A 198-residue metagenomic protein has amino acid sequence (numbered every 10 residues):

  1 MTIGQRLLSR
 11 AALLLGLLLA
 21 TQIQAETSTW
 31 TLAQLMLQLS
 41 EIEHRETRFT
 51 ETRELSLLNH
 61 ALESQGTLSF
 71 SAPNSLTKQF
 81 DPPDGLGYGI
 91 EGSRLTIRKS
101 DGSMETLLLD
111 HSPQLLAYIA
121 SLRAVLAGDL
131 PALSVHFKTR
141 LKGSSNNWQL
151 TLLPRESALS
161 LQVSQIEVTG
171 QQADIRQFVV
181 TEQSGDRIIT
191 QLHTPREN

Functional and structural regions predicted by a protein language model:
T2-A12: Bacterial N-terminal signal peptides that target proteins for export
R10-A20: Bacterial N-terminal signal peptides
I23-T27: Boundary at the C-terminal end of the N-terminal hydrophobic targeting segment
S28-Q79, D84-Y88, Q177-E182, I188-I189: N-terminal secretory signal peptides
T31-L55, N59-A61, K99-L153: Flexible, processing/modification-adjacent segments and terminal tails in exported/periplasmic/extracellular proteins
E63-Q65, E91, S160-S164: Short, surface-exposed coil-to-beta transition loops
T67-A120, I188, T194: An acidic-aromatic
L130-T139, G143-N198: Gly/Pro-enriched, hydrophobic low-complexity segments that function as extracytoplasmic propeptides/linkers
